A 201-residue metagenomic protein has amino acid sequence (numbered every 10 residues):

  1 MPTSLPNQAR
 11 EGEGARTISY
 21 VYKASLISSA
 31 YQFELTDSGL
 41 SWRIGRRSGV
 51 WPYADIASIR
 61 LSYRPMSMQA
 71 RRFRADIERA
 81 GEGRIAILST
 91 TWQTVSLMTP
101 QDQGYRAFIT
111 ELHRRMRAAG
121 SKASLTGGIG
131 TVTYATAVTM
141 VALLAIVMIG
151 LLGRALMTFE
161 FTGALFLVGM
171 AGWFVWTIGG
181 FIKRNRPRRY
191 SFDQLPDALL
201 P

Functional and structural regions predicted by a protein language model:
M1-R10, T17-A24, I129-R188: Alpha-helical transmembrane spans
P2-G45, L200-P201: N-terminal recruitment modules of adaptor/scaffold proteins
P2-R10, R60-T136, R184-P201: Acidic, Ser/Thr- and proline-rich intrinsically disordered linker/docking segments of eukaryotic scaffolds
L26, W42, T94, M98 (+2 more regions): Residues at structural and domain junctions
S29-Y31, R47-G49, G81-R84: Short acidic/polar mixed-charge low-complexity motifs
T36-S41, S48-M66: Phosphoinositide-dependent membrane-docking surfaces
W42, W51, W92, W173-W176: A residue-identity detector for tryptophan
